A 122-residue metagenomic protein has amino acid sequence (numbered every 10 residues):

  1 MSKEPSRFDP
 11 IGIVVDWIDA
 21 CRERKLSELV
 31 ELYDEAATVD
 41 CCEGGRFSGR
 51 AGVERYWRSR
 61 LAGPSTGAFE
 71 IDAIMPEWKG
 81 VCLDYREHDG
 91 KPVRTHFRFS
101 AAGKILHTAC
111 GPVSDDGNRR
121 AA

Functional and structural regions predicted by a protein language model:
M1-S27, E31, G117-A122: Short, low-complexity N-terminal intrinsically disordered segments enriched in polar/charged residues
S2-P5, D40, E54-A122: A beta-strand edge to alpha-helix "cap/lid" segment located at domain peripheries
V15-D19, Y33-G45: Short, solvent-exposed secondary-structure junction/capping segments
E31-L32, F99: Conserved catalytic core of Hanks-type protein kinase domains
G45-R46, V113: Short glycine-enriched, charge-decorated loop/helix-capping segments at active-site entrances that position
G49: Short, conserved phosphate/pyrophosphate- and ester-handling motifs at nucleotide-, phospho-/glycolipid
